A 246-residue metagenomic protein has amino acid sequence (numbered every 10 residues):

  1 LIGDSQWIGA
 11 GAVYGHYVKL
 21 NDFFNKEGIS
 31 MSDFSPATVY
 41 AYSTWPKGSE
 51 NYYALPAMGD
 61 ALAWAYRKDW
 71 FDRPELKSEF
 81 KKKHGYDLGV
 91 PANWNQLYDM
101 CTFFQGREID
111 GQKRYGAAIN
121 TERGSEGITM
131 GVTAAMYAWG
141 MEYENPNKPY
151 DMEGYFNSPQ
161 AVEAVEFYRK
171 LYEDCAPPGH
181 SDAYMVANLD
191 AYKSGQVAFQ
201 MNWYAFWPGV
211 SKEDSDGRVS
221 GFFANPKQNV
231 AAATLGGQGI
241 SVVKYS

Functional and structural regions predicted by a protein language model:
L1-I2, A198-N202: Paired acidic/hydrophobic, glycine-rich loop segments that form the ligand-binding mouth/hinge of periplasmic-binding
S5-A63, G127-G131, V219-F223: Hinge/lid segment of periplasmic solute-binding proteins
Q6, A92-Q96, G179-K193: Short helix-initiation/N-cap motifs at beta->coil->alpha
Q6-A12, Y204-G217: A ligand-binding cleft/hinge motif common to bilobed small-molecule-binding domains
N21-A37, S78-V90, I109, T121-E122 (+4 more regions): Short, solvent-exposed loop/beta-turn-alpha elements that line the ligand-binding surface or hinge of extracytoplasmic
P46-E50, W70, M152, V162 (+3 more regions): Extracytoplasmic/periplasmic substrate-recognition and gating elements
L62-A65, I240-V242: Short glycine- and hydrophobic/aromatic-rich loop-to-beta-strand nucleating segment in the catalytic cores
Q96-Q105, A134, W139-D182, N225: Glycine-centered hinge/linker elements that transmit conformational signals in sensory and ligand-binding systems
